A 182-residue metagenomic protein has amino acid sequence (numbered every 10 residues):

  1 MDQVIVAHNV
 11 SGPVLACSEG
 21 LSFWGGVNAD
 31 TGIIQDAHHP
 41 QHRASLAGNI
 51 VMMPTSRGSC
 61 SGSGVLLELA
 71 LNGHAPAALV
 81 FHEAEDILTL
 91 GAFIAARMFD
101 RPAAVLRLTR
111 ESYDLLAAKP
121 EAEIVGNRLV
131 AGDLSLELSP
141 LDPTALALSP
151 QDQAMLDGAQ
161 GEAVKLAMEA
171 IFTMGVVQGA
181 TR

Functional and structural regions predicted by a protein language model:
M1, M52-M53, M98, M155 (+2 more regions): Detector for methionine-enriched segments
M1-G20, L136-D152, G158-E162: N-terminal basic/disordered segments at the start of proteins
D2-V130: Feature captures the catalytic cores and cofactor-binding loops of soluble hydro-lyases/lyases that act on carboxylate
S112-Y113, I124-L148: C-terminal binding/interaction regions
S149-R182: Metallocofactor- and cofactor-centric catalytic cores in central/energy metabolism, strongly enriched
